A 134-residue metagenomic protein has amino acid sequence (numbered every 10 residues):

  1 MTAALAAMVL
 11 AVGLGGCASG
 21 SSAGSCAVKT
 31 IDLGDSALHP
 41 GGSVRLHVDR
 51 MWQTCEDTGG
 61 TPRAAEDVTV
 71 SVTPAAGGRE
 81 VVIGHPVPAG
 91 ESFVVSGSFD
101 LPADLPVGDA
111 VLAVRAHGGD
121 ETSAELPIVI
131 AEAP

Functional and structural regions predicted by a protein language model:
G13-G16: C-terminal motif of bacterial Sec signal peptides marking the signal peptidase cleavage site
A18-G20: Bacterial signal peptide processing site
D32-H39: Short beta-strand segments of immunoglobulin-like
P40-L46: Structural beta-strand segments of beta-rich domains
D49-T61: Short amphipathic, basic-aromatic surface patches that mediate peripheral association with negatively charged
A89-F99: Aromatic sugar-binding surface patches on proteins that engage polysaccharides or sugar-phosphate polymers
S98-P106: Short, surface-exposed loop/turn segments at beta-strand-coil junctions that are enriched for proline with nearby
H117-E125: Short acidic/polar inter-strand loop motif in beta-rich domains
